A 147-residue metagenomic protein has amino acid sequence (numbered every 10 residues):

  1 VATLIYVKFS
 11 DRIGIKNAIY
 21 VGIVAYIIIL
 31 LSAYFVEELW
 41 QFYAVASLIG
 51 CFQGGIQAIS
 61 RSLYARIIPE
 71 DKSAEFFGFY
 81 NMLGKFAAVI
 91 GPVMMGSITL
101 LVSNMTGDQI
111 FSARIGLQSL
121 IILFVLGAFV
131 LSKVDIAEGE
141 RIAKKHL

Functional and structural regions predicted by a protein language model:
A2-I15, T99: Helix-to-loop junctions at the C-terminal end of transmembrane segments in multipass secondary transporters
N17-S32: Structural signature of the two symmetry-related core transmembrane helices
I29-A33, I49, L131: MFS-fold secondary transporters
Y34-A46: Helix-loop junctions at membrane interfaces in 12-TM secondary transporters
G55-P69: Intracellular juxtamembrane helix-capping segments at the cytosolic ends of symmetry-related transmembrane helices
E70-N81: Loop-to-transmembrane helix entry/capping segments in MFS-fold secondary transporters and related SLC/MFSD carriers
S97-F124: A membrane-interface helix-boundary motif in multi-pass transporters
Q118-L147: Multi-pass alpha-helical transporter architecture, strongest for 12-TM Major Facilitator/SLC carriers used
